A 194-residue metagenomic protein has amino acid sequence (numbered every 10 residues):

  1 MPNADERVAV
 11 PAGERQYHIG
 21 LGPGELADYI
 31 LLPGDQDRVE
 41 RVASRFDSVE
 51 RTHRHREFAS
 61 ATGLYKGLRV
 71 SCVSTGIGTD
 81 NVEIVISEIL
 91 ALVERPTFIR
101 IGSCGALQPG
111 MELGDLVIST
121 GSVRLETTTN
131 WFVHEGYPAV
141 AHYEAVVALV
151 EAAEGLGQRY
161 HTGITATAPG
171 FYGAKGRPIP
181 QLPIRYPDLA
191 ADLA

Functional and structural regions predicted by a protein language model:
P2-A148: Metabolite-binding pocket within alpha/beta catalytic cores that recognizes anionic/polar moieties
A139-A194: Active-site rim beta-loop-alpha module in soluble metabolic enzymes
